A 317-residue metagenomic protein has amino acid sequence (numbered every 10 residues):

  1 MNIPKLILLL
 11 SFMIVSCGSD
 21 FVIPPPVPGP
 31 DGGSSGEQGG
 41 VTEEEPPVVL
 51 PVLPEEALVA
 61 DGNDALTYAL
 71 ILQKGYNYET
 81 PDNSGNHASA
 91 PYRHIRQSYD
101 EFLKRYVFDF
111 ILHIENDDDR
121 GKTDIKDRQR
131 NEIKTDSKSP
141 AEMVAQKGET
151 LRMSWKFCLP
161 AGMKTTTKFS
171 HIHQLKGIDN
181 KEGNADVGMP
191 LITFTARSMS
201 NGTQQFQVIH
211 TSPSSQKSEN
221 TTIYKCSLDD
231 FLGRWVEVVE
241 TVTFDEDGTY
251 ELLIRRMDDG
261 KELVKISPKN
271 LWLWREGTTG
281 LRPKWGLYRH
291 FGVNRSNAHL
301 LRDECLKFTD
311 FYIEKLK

Functional and structural regions predicted by a protein language model:
N2-L9: Sec-dependent signal peptide recognition, specifically the positively charged N-region followed immediately by
I14-S16: C-terminal motif of bacterial Sec signal peptides marking the signal peptidase cleavage site
G18-F21: Bacterial signal peptide processing site
P26, P30, G36-V236, V242-K317: Low-complexity, Ser/Thr/Pro/Gly-rich disordered linker/stalk regions
